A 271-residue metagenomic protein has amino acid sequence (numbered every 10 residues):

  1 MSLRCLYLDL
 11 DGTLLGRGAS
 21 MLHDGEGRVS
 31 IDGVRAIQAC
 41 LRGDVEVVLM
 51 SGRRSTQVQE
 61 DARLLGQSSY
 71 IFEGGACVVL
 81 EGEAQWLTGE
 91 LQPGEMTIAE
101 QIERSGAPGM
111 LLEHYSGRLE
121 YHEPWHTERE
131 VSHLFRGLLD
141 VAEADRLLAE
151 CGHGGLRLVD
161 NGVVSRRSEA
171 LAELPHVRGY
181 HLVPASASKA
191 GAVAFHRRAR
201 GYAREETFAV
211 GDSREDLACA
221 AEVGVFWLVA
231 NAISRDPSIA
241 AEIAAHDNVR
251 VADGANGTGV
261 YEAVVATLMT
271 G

Functional and structural regions predicted by a protein language model:
S2, S30, V183-A185, A190-G271: Mg2+-dependent phosphoryl-transfer enzymes with acidic/Ser/Thr/Gly-rich catalytic loops
R4-H23, L49, A220: Asp-based phosphoryl-transfer active-site loop
L14-G27, V177-P184: Glycine-rich phosphate-binding "P-loop"
H23-G27, V47-L49, A185-S186, E205: Short, flexible loop segments at the rims of nucleotide/cofactor-binding pockets, characterized by
R28-W125: Active-site phosphate-binding/coordination module
W86-S105, V159-R178, P237-A244: Charged, glycine/proline-rich intrinsically disordered loops and linkers
E113-E222: Conserved acidic, metal-coordinating active-site core of Asp-based, Mg2+-dependent phosphoryl-transfer enzymes
